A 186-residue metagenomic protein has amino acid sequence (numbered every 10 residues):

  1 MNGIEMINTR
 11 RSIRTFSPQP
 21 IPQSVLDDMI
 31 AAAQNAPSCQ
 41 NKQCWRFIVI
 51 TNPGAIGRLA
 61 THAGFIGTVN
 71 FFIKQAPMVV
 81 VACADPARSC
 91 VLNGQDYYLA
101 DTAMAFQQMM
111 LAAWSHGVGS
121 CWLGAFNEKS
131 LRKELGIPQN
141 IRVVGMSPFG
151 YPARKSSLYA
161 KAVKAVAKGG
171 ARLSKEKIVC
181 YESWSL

Functional and structural regions predicted by a protein language model:
M1-L186: Acidic, surface-exposed loops and disordered segments
